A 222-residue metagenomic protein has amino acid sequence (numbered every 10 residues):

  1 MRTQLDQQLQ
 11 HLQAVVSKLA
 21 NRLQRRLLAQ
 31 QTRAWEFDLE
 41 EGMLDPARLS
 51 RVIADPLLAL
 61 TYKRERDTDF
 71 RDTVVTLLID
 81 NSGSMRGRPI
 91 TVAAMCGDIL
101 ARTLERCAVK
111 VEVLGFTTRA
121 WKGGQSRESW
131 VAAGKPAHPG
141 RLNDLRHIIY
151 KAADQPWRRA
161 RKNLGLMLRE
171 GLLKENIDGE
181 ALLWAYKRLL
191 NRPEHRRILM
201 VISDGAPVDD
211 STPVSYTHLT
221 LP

Functional and structural regions predicted by a protein language model:
M1-L219: Acidic, glycine-rich A-domain
